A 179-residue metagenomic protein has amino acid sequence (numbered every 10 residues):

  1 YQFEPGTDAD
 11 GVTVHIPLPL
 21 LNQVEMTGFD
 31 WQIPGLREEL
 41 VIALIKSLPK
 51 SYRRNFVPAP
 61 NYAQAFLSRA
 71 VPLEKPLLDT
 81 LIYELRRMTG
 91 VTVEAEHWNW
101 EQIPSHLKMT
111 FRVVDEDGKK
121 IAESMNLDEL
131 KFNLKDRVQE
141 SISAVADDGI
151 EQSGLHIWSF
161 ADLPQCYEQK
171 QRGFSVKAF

Functional and structural regions predicted by a protein language model:
Y1-F179: A positional "C-terminalness" feature that preferentially activates on distal terminal regions of long, nucleic
